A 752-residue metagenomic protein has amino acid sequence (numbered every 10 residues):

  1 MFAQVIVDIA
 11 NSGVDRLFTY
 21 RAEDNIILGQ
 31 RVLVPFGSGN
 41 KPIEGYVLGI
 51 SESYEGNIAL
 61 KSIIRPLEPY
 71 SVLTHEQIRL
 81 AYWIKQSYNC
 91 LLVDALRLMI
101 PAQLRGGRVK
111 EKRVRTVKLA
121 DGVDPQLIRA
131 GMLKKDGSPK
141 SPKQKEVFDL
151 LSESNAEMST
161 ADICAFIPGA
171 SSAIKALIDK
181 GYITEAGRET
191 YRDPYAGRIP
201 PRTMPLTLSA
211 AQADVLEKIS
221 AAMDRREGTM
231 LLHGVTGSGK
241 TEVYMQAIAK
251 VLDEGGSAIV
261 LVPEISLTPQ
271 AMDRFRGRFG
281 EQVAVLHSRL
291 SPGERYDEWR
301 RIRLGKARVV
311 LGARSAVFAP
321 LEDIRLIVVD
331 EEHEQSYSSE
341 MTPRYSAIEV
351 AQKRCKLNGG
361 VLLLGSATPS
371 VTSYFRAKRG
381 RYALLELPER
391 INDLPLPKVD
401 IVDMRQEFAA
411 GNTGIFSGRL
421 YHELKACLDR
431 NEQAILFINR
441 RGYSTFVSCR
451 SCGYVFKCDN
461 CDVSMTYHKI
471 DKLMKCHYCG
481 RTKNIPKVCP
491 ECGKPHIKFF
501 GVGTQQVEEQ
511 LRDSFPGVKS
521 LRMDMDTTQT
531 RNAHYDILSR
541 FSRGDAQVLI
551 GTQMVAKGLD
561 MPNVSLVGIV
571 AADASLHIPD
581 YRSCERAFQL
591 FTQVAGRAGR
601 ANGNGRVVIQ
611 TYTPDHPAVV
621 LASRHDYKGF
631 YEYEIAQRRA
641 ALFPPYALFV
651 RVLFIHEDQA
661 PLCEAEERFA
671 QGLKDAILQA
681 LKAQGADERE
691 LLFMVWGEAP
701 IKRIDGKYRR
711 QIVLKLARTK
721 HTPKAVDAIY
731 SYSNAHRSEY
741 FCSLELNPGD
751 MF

Functional and structural regions predicted by a protein language model:
M1-S366, K378-L394, V713, K720-F752: Accessory, non-ATPase domains that flank or precede helicase/AAA+ motor cores in DNA-metabolism machines
F2, D15, N40, N431 (+4 more regions): A general secondary-structure signal for short beta-strands and their flanking turns/coil in non-transmembrane regions
F2, I6, D15, I27-L28 (+3 more regions): A short, contiguous, amphipathic alpha-helix enriched in charged residues
Q4, F630-A640, A686-P700: Short amphipathic beta-strand starts and helix->beta connectors
Y54-L60, I64-P69, L590, M694 (+2 more regions): Solvent-exposed, membrane-proximal periplasmic/extracellular interface segments of envelope transport and secretion
T203-S209, A213, R225-L653, D658-E664 (+3 more regions): Inter-lobe coupling/hinge segments of SF2-like helicase ATPases
C663-M694: Short amphipathic alpha-helix segments
E688, L692-D705, C742-F752: Short proline/glycine- and acidic-rich turn/helix-capping motifs at secondary-structure junctions
